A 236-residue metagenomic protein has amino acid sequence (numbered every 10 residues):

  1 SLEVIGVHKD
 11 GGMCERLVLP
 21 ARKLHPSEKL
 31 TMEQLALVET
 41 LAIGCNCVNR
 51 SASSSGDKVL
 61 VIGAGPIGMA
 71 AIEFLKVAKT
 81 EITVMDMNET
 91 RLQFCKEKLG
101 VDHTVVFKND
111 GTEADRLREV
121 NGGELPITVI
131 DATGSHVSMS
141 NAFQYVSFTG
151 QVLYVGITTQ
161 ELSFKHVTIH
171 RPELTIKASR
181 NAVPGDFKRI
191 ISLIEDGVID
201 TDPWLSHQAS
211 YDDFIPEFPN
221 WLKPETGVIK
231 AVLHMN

Functional and structural regions predicted by a protein language model:
S1-L24: Glycine-rich phosphate/adenylate-binding loop and adjacent beta-alpha elements of nucleotide- or dinucleotide-binding
L30-N109: Mid-domain Rossmann-like dinucleotide-binding core that forms the NAD(H)/NADP(H) cofactor-binding site
S53, N121, T133, V146-S147: A generic alpha-to-beta junction signature in SAM-dependent methyltransferases
E89-R91, G111, H136, T159: Helix N-cap at the beta1-alpha1 junction of Rossmann-like dinucleotide-binding domains, i.e., the first residues
D110-G123: Short amphipathic alpha-helix with an adjacent loop that forms part of the alpha/beta core around
E124-A132: Short SAM/SAH-binding signature in class I
H136-D196, H234-N236: Glycine-rich phosphate-binding loop and adjacent beta-alpha segment of Rossmann(oid) nucleotide-cofactor-binding
S140-N141, P184-N236: C-terminal hydrophobic helical "lid"/dimerization subdomain of Rossmann-like NAD(P)H-dependent oxidoreductases
